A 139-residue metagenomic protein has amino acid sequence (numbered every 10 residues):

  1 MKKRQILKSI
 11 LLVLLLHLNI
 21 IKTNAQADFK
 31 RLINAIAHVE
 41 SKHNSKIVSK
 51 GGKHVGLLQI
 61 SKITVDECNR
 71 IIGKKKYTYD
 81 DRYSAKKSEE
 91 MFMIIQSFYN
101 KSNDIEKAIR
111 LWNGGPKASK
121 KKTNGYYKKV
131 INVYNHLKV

Functional and structural regions predicted by a protein language model:
K2-I10: Bacterial N-terminal signal peptides that target proteins for export
S9-L18: Bacterial N-terminal signal peptides
I20-A27: Sec/Tat signal peptide C-region and signal peptidase I cleavage site
D28-N44, I60, F92, K107-G115: Short, functionally critical alpha-helical segments immediately adjacent to catalytic or ligand/cofactor-binding
N44-I47, E67-N69: Short, solvent-exposed loop/turn elements at domain surfaces
S45-K46, A118-K122: Extracytoplasmic/secreted cell-surface and envelope-processing proteins
K62-L111, P116-S119, Y127-L137: Alpha-helical segment that forms one wall of the substrate-binding/catalytic cleft in peptidoglycan-active domains
